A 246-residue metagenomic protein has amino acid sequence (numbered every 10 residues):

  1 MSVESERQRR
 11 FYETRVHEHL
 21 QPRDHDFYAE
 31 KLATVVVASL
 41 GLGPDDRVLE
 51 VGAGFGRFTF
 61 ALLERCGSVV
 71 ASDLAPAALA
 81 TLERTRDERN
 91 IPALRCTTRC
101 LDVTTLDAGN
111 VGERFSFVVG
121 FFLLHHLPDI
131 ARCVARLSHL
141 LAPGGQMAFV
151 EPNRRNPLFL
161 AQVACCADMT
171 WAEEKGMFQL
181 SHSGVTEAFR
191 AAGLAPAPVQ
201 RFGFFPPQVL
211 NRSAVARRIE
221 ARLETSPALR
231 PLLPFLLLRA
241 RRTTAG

Functional and structural regions predicted by a protein language model:
M1-L42: Conserved class I S-adenosyl-L-methionine
D45-G54: Conserved class I S-adenosyl-L-methionine
F55-T105: Class I SAM-dependent methyltransferase SAM/SAH-binding core
T104, A108-V118: A short acidic, Gly/Pro-enriched loop at the edge of an enzyme's catalytic core that lines a small-molecule cofactor
A108, Q162-A167, A197-G246: A C-terminal cap/extension of S-adenosyl-L-methionine-dependent methyltransferases that defines the acceptor-substrate
L127, D168-G184: Acceptor-substrate binding/catalytic loop of class I
A131-P143: A short glycine-rich, Lys/Arg-flanked "PGG" loop and its adjoining helix->strand segment in the class I
A148-T170: Conserved class I S-adenosyl-L-methionine
